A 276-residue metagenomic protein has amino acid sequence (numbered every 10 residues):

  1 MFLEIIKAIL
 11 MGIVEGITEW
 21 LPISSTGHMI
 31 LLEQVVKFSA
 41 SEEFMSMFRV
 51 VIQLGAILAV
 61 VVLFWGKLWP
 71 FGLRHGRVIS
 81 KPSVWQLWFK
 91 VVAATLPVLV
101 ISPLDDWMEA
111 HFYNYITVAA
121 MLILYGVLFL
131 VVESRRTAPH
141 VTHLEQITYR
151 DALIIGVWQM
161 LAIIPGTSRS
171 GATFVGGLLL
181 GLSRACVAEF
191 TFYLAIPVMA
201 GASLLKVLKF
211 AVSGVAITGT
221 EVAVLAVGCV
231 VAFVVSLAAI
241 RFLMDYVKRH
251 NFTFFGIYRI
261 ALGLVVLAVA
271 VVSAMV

Functional and structural regions predicted by a protein language model:
M1-V276: Multi-pass membrane proteins that catalyze or facilitate reactions on polyprenyl-/lipid-phosphate substrates and their
